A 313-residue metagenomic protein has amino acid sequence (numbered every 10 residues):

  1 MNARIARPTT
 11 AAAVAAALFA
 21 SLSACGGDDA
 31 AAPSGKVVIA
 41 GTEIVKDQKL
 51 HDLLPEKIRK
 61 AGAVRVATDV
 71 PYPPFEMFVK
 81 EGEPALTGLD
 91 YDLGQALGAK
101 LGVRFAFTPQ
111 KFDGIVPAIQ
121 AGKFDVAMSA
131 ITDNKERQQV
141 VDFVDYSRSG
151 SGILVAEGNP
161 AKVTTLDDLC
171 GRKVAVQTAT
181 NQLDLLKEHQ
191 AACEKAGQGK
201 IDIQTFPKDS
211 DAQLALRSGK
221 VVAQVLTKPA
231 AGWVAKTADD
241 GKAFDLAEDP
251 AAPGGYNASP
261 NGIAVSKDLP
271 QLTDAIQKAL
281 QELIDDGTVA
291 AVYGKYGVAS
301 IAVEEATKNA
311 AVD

Functional and structural regions predicted by a protein language model:
A20-A24: C-terminal motif of bacterial Sec signal peptides marking the signal peptidase cleavage site
G26, K36-Q48, A99, D167 (+3 more regions): Extended ligand-binding regions for polar small-molecule ligands
A32-A127: Extracytoplasmic small-molecule ligand-binding "clamshell" domains of the periplasmic binding protein/Venus flytrap
A40-K49, L53-L54, N181-K200, Q277-D313: Ligand-binding clefts/hinges and TM-proximal coupling segments of bilobed small-molecule sensing domains
P73, L86-K100, I131, G152-K208 (+2 more regions): Bilobed "Venus flytrap"/periplasmic-binding protein-like clamshell domains and structurally analogous long
R104-D167: Acidic, polar ligand-binding/catalytic clefts
I131-Q138, L185-H189, V222-N257: A ligand-binding cleft/hinge motif common to bilobed small-molecule-binding domains
R148-V155, D239-Q277, A299-D313: Periplasmic-binding protein-like
